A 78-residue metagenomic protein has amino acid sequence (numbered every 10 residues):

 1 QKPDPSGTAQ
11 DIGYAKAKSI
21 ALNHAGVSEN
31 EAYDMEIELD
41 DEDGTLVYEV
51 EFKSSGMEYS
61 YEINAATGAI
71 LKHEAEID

Functional and structural regions predicted by a protein language model:
Q1-D78: Long, terminal "pre-/pro-" and other extracytoplasmic accessory regions that lie outside the mature folded/catalytic
